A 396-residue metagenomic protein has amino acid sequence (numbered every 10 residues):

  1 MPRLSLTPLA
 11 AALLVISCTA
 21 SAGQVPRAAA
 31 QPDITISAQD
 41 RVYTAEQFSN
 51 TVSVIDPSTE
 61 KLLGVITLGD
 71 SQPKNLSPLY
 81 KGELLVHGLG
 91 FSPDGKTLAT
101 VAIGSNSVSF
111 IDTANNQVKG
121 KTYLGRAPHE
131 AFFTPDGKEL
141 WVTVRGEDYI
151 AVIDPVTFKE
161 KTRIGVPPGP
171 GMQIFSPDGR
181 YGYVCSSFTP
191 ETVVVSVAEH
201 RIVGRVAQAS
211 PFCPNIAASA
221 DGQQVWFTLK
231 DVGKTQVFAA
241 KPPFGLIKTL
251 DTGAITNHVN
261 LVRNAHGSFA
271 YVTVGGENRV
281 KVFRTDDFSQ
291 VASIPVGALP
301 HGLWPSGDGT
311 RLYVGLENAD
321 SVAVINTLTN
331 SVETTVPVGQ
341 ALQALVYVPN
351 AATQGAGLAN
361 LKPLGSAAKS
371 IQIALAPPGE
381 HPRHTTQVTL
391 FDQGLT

Functional and structural regions predicted by a protein language model:
M1-P2, K61: Short amphipathic alpha-helical segments with coiled-coil-like heptad repeat character
P2-A20: Gram-negative bacterial Sec-dependent N-terminal signal peptides
C18-T396: Predominantly soluble domains enriched in secretory-pathway, periplasmic, or organellar proteins
